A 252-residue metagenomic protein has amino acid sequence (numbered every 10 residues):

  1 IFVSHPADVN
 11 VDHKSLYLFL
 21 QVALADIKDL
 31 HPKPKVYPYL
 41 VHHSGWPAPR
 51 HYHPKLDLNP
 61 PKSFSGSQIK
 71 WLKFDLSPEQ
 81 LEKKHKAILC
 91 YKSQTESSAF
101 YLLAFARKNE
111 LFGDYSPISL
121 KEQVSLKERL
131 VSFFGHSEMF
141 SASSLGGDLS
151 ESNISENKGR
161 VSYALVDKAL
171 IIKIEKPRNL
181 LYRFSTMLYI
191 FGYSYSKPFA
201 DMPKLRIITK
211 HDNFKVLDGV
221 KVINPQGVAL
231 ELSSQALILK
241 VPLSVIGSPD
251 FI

Functional and structural regions predicted by a protein language model:
I1-N157: Metal-dependent de-N-acetylase/amidase catalytic core
S4-A7, E175-P177, P242: Short strand-loop junctions, especially beta-strand C-caps/beta-turns that link beta-sheets to coils or alpha-helices
K35, L170, Q235-L237: Short beta-strand micro-motifs in enzyme catalytic cores
H43, P78, R178, L243-V245: Non-catalytic surface loops within mature trypsin-like serine protease
K84, I172, L239: A residue-level signal for conserved active-site and pocket-lining positions in enzyme catalytic cores
D114-V222, V228, V245-I252: Order/disorder boundary and secretion-linked terminal/linker segments
A229-Q235: Short proline/glycine- and polar residue-rich coil/turn motifs
A236-S244: Exposed aromatic-hydrophobic patches
